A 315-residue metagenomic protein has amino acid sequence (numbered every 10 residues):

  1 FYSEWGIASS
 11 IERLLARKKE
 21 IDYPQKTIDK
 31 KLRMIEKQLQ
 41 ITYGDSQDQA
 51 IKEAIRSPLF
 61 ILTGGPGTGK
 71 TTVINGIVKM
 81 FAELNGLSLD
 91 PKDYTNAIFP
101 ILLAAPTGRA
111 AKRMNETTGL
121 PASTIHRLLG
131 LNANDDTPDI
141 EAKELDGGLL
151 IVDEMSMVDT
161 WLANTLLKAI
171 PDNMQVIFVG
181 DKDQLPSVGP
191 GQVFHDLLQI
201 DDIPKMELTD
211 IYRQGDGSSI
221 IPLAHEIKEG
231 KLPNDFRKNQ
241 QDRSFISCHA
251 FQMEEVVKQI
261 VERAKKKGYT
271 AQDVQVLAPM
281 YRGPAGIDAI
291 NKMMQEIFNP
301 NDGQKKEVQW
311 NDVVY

Functional and structural regions predicted by a protein language model:
F1-T27: Interdomain "pre-motor" coupling segment immediately N-terminal to P-loop NTPase/helicase cores
K19-L32, P138, V308-W310: Long, charged amphipathic helices and adjacent flexible linkers at domain junctions
R33-E36, I41, P91-A97, L103 (+1 more regions): P-loop NTPase nucleotide-binding/switch module
Q40-R56: N-terminal pre-P-loop "Q-motif" helix
F60-N115, A122, V179, D242-Q252 (+2 more regions): Conserved RecA-like ASCE P-loop NTPase motor core of nucleic-acid helicases/translocases
T72, G76, M80, L84 (+5 more regions): Conserved helicase motor core of SF1/SF2 NTP-dependent helicases
S88-D90, K182-Y315: Conserved helicase motor core of P-loop NTPases
M114-G119, I140-G147, V313-V314: Conserved motor-coupling elements within RecA-like helicase/translocase cores
